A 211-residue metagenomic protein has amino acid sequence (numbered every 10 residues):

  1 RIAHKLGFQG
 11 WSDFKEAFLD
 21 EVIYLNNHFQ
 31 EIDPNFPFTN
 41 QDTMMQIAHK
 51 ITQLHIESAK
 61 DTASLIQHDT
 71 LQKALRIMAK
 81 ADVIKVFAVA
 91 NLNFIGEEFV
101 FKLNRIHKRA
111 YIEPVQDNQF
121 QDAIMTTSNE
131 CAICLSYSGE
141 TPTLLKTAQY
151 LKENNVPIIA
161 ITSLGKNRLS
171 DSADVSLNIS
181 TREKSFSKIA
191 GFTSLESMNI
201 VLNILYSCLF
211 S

Functional and structural regions predicted by a protein language model:
R1-T70: HTH-adjacent hinge/linker in prokaryotic transcriptional regulators
D13, A79-I200, I204-F210: Glycine-rich phosphate-binding loops that contact phosphosugars or nucleotide phosphates
Q30-E31, H49-K50, A74-L75, D122-A123 (+1 more regions): Short, flexible segments with low predicted structural confidence
H49, Q53, L65-H68, Q72 (+4 more regions): Short, amphipathic alpha-helical segments
D69-D82: Glycine-rich phosphate/diphosphate-binding loops that line cofactor/substrate pockets in enzymes
